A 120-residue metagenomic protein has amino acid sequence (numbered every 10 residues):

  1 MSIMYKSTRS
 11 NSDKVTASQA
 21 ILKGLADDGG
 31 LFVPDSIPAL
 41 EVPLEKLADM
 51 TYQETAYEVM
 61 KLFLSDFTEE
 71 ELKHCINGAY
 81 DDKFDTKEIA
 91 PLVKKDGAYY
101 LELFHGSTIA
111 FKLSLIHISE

Functional and structural regions predicted by a protein language model:
M1-D28: Charged, compositionally biased N-terminal leader segments and the immediate start of the first structured element
G30-I109: Small-residue-rich anion-binding loops in enzyme active sites
A110-L115: Phosphate/oxyanion-binding active-site loops and adjacent basic polyanion-contact surfaces
I116-E120: Conserved small/polar residues in nucleotide/adenosyl-binding loops
